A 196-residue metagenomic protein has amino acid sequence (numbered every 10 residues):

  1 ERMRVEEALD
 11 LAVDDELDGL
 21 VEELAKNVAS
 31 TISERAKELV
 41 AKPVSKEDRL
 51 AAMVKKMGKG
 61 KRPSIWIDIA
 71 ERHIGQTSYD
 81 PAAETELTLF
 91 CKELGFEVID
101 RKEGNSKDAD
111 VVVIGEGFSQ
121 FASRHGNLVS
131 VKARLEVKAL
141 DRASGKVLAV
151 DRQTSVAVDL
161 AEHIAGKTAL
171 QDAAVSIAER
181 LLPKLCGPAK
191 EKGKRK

Functional and structural regions predicted by a protein language model:
E1-T31, D141-G187: Short secondary-structure boundary motifs at beta->alpha junctions and helix caps
R2, N105-L148, T154, V158-L160: Surface-exposed short loop/turn segments
R2-H73, K184-K196: Pro/Ala/Gly-rich low-complexity, hydrophilic intrinsically disordered segments
E23, N27, T31, R35 (+2 more regions): N-terminal segment of the mature soluble domain
K26-K46, V113-V129, E162-Q171, E191: A broadly tuned preference for mixed-charge, low-complexity surface segments
E34, K59-G60, A82-I99, S119-S123 (+4 more regions): Signal peptide-directed secreted proteins
M53, I69-I74, A82, R124-V131 (+2 more regions): Glycine- and small hydrophobic-rich membrane-insertion segments that are intrinsically disordered in solution
